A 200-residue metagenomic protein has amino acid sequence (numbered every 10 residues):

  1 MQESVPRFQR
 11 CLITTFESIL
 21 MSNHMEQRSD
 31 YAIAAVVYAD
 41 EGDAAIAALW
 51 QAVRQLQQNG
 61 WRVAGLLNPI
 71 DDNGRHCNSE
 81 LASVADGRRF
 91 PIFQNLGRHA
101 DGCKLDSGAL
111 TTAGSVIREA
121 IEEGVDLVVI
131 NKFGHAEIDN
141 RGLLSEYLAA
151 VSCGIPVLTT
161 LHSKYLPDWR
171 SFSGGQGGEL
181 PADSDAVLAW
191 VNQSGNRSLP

Functional and structural regions predicted by a protein language model:
S22-Q57: Glycine-rich P-loop/Walker A and Walker A-like loops and their local beta1-loop-alpha1 context in P-loop NTPases
Q51-L96: N-terminal phosphate/diphosphate-binding loop that engages ATP/GTP or pyrophosphate donors across diverse enzyme folds
V84-E123: Helix-adjacent hinge/juxtasegments
I138-L148: Short Gly/Thr/Asp-enriched flexible loops that form oxyanion-binding sites at enzyme active sites
Y147-I155, L161-S163: Substrate-engagement module of ASCE P-loop NTPases
S163-Q176: Glycine-rich, charge-decorated loop segments at or immediately adjacent to ligand/cofactor-binding or catalytic sites
P181-P200: A charged, well-structured terminal subsegment
